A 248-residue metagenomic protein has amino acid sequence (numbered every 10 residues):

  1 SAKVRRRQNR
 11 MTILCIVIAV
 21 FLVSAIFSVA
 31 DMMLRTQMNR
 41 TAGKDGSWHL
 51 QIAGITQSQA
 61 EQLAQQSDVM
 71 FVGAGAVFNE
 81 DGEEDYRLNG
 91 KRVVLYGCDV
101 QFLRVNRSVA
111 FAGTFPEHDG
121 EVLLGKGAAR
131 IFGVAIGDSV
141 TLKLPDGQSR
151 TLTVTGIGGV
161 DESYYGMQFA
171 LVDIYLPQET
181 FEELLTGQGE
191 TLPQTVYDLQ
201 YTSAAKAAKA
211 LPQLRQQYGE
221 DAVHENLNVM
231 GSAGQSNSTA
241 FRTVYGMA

Functional and structural regions predicted by a protein language model:
S1-F21: N-terminal Sec/SRP start-transfer signal
I18-V29, A248: Hydrophobic alpha-helical membrane-associated segments
D31-R242: Basic-flanked hydrophobic alpha-helices used for secretion and membrane insertion
R242-A248: Internal alpha-helical transmembrane segments of multipass membrane proteins, especially hydrophobic lipid-embedded
